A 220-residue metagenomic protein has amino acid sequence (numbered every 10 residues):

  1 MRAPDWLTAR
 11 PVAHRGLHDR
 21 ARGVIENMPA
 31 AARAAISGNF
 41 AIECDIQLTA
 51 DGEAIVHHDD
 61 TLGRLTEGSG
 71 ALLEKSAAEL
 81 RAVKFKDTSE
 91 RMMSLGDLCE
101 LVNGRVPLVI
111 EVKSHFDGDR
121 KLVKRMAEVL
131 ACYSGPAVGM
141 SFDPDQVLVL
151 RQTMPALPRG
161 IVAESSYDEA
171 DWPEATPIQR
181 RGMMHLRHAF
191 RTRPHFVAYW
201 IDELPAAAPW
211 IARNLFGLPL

Functional and structural regions predicted by a protein language model:
M1-L220: Phosphate-group recognition and catalysis centered on beta-loop-alpha active-site segments
